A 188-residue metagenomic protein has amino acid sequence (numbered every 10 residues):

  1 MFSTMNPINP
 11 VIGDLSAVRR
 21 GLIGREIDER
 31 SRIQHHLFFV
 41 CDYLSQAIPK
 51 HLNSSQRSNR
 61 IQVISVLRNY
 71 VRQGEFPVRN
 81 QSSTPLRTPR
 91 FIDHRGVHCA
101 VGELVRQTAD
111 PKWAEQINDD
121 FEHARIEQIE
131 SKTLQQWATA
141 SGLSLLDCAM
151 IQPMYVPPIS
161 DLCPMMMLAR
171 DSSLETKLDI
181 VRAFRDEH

Functional and structural regions predicted by a protein language model:
T4-C41, R60: Extended, charge-biased low-complexity segments that typically form long amphipathic alpha-helices/coiled-coils
T4-V11, V18, L174, I180-H188: Eukaryotic regulatory protein-protein interaction regions, predominantly Ser/Pro/Thr-rich intrinsically disordered
H36, D42-S173, K177, V181: Mature extracellular/secreted ectodomains of secretory-pathway proteins
